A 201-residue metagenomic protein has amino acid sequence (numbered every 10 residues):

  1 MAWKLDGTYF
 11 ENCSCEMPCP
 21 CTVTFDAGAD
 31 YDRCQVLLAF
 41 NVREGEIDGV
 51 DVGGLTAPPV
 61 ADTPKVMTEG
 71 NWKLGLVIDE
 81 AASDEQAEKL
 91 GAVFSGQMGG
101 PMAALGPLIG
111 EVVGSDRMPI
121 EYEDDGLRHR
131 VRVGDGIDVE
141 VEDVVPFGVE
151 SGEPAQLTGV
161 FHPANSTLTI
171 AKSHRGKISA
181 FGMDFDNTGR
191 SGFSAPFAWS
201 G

Functional and structural regions predicted by a protein language model:
A2-G45: N-terminal ordered "arm"
G7, D30-D32, T68, V112 (+1 more regions): A generic structural signal for short, solvent-exposed coil/turn residues that cap or connect secondary-structure
T22, D51-P59, A82, D116-Y122 (+1 more regions): Noncatalytic linker/hinge segments flanking ATPase motor cores
D32-A103: Aromatic- and glycine-enriched beta-alpha-beta binding-site module
I47-G54, L76, G110-D116, T158-G159 (+1 more regions): Low-complexity, flexible helical/coil segments
G49, G126-L127, G182: Intrinsic-disorder/low-complexity loop/linker signature
W72-E153: Charged linear interaction tracts used for macromolecular binding and regulation
V144-G201: Extended, charged low-complexity segments that frequently continue into or abut oligomerization scaffolds
